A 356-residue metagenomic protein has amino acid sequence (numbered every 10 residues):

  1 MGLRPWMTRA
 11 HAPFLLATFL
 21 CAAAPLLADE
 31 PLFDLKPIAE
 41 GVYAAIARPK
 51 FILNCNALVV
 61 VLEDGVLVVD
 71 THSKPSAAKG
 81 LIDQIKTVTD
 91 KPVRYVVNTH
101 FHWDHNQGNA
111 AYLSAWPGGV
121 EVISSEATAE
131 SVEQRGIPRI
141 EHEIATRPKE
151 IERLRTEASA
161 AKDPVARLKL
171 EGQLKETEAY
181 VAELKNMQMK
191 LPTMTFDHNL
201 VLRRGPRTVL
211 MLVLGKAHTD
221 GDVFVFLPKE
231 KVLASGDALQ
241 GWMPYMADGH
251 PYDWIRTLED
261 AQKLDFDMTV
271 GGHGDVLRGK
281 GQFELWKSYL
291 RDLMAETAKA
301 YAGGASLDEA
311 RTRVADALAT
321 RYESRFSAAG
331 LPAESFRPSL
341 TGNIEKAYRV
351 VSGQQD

Functional and structural regions predicted by a protein language model:
A10-P25: Bacterial N-terminal signal peptides
K36-T87, V223-D237: Conserved beta-strand hairpin/beta-sheet module of binuclear metal-dependent hydrolase folds, prominently
P37, K185-L191, T195-L227: Core dinuclear metal-dependent hydrolase active-site scaffold
V69-T71, R94-H102, I123-E126, V213-L214 (+2 more regions): Active-site neighborhood of phospho(di)ester-bond hydrolases with catalytic His/Asp-centered motifs
K86-P192, V201, E296: Active-site HxH/HxHxD metal-binding segment of metal-dependent hydrolases
T208-L264: Active-site-proximal loop/helix segments of hydrolase catalytic cores
I255-E309, R313: Divalent-metal (often Zn2+) His-rich catalytic cores of metallo-beta-lactamase-fold enzymes
A302-D356: C-terminal regulatory/interaction regions
